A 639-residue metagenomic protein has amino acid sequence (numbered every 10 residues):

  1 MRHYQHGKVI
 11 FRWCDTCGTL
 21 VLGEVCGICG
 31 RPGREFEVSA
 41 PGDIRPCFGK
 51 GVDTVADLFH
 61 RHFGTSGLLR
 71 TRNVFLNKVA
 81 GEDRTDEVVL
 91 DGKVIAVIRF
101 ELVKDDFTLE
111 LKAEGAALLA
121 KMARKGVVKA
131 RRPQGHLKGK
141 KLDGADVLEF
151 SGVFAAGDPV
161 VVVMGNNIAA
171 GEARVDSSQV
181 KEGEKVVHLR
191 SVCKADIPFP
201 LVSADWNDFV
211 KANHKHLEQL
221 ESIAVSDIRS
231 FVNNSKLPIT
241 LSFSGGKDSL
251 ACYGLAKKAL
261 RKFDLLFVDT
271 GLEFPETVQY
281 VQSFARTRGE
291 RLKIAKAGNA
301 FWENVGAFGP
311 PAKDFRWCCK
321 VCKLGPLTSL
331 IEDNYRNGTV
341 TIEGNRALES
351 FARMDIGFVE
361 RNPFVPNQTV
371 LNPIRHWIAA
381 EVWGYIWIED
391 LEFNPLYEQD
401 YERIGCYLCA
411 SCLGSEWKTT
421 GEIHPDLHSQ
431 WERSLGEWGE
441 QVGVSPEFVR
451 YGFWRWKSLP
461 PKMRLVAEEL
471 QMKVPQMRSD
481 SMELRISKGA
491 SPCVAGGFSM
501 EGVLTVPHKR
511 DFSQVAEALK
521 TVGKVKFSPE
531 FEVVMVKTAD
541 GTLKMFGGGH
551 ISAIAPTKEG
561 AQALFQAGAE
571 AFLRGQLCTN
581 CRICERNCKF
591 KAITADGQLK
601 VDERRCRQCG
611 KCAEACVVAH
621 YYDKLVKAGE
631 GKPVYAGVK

Functional and structural regions predicted by a protein language model:
M1-K104, V210, N394-A567: ATP/NTP-dependent adenylation/nucleotidyl-transfer catalytic domains that generate, transfer, or process NMP-activated
M1-K8, E349, M354-W377, K537-C588: A broadly conserved sequence feature marking short terminus-proximal activation segments in nucleic acid-centric
M1-S242, L250, G254-D264, T270-E273 (+4 more regions): RNA-binding accessory domains that recognize and position tRNA/RNA substrates
R2-V38, R131-L137, E149-F150, P159-V160 (+2 more regions): Nucleotide-activated chemistry modules centered on ATP-dependent adenylation/adenylyltransferase
K8-V9, V21-E24, Y401-I404, L573-I583 (+1 more regions): Flanking scaffold residues of small Cys/His-coordinated metal-binding clusters
C14-C17, C26-C29, C578, E585-C588 (+2 more regions): Short cysteine-rich clusters marking metal-coordination/redox-active sites
I28, I583-K600, K611-G629: Iron-sulfur cluster-binding cysteine motifs and their immediate structural context in ferredoxin-like electron-transfer
L241, S249-L250, F267-T270, Y280 (+2 more regions): Structured core of small recognition/catalytic domains
